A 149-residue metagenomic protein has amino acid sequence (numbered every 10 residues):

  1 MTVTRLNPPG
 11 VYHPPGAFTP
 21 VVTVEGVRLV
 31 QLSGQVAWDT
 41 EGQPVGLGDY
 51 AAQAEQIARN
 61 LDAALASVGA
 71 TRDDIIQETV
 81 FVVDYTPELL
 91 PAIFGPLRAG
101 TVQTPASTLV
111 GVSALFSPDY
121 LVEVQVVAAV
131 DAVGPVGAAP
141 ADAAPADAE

Functional and structural regions predicted by a protein language model:
M1-R59, A63-I76, V83-E149: N-terminal presequence-like segments and the immediate start of the first folded domain
